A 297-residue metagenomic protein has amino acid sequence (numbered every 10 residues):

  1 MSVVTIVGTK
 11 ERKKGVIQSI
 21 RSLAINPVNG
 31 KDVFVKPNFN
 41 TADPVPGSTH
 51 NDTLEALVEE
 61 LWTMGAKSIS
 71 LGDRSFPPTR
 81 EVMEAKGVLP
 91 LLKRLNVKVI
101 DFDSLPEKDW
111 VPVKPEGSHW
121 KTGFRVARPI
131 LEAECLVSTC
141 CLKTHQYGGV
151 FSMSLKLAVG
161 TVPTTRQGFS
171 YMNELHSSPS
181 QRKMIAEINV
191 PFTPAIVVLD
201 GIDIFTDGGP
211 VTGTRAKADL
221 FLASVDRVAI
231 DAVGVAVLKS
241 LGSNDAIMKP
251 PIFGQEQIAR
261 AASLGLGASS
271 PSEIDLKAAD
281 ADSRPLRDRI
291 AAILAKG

Functional and structural regions predicted by a protein language model:
M1-G297: N-terminal and secondary-structure boundary signal
